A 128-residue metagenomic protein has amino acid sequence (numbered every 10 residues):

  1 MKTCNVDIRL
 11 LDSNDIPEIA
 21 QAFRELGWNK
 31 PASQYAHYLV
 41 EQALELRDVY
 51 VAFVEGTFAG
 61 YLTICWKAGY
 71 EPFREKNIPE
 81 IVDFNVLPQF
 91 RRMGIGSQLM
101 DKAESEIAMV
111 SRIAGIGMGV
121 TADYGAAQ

Functional and structural regions predicted by a protein language model:
M1-S33, F53: Short amphipathic alpha-helix that is part of the acyltransferase structural core
W28-F53, G69-Y70: Active-site rim helix/loop that mediates acceptor-substrate recognition in acyltransferases
V51, T57-A68, E80, N85: Conserved beta-strand in the GNAT
R74-P88, G115-G117: Conserved acetyl-CoA binding element of GNAT-fold acetyltransferases
V86, R92-S105: Conserved acetyl-CoA-binding loop-helix of GNAT-fold acetyltransferases
S97, V120-Q128: Conserved active-site alpha-helix within GNAT-family acetyltransferase domains
I107-V120: Conserved GNAT acetyl-CoA-binding A-motif
